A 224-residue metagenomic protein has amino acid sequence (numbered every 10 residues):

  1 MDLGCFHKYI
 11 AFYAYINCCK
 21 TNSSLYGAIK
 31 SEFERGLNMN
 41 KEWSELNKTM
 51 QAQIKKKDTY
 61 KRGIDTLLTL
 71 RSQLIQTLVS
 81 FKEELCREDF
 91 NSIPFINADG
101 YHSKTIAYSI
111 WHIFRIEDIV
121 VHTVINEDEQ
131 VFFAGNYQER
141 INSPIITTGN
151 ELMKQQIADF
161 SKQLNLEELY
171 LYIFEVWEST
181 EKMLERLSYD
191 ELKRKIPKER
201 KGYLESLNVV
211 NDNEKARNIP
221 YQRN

Functional and structural regions predicted by a protein language model:
D2-C5: Extreme N-terminal basic, low-complexity initiation segments that serve as generic localization/processing leaders
Y9-A107, I116-R223: Aromatic-glycine hotspot motif
H112-I113: Histidine-centered catalytic micro-motifs
